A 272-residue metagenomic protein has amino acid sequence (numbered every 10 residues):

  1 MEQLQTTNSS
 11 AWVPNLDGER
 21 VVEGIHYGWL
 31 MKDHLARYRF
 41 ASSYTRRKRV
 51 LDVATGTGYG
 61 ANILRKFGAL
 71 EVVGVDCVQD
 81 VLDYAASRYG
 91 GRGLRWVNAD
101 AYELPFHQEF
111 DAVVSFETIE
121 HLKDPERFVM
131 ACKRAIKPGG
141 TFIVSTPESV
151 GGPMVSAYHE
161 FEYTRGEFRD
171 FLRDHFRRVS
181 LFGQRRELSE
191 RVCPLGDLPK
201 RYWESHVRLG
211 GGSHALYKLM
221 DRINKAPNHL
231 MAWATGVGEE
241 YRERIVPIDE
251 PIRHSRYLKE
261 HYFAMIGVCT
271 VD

Functional and structural regions predicted by a protein language model:
M1-H107, A112, F116, E126-V129 (+4 more regions): Conserved N-terminal segment of class I S-adenosyl-L-methionine
L64, C132, L172: Class I S-adenosylmethionine-dependent transferase superfamily signal
F116-I119, S145: Residues lining the SAM
R127-P138: A short glycine-rich, Lys/Arg-flanked "PGG" loop and its adjoining helix->strand segment in the class I
G140-T146: Conserved beta-strand signature within the Rossmann-like core of class I S-adenosyl-L-methionine
P147-G152, E162, R185-L188: Short "lid" loop at the C-terminus of a central beta-strand within the Rossmann-like core of SAM-dependent
G152-F171: Acceptor-substrate binding/catalytic loop of class I
F176-L188: Conserved S-adenosyl-L-methionine
